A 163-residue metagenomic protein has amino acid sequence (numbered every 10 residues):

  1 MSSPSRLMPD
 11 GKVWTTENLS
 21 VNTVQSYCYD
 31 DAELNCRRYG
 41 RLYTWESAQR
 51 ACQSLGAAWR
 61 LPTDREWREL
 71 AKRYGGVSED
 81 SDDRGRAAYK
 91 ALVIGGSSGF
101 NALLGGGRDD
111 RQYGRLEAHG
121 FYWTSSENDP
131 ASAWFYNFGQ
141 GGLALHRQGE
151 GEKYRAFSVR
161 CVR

Functional and structural regions predicted by a protein language model:
M1-R163: Conserved positions within compact, well-structured domain cores
